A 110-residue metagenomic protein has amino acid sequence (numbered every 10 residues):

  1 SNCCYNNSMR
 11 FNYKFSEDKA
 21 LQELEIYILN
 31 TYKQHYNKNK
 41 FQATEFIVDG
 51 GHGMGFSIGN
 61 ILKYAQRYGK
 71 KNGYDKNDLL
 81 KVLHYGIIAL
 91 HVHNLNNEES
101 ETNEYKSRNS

Functional and structural regions predicted by a protein language model:
N2-S110: Intrinsically disordered, low-complexity regulatory regions that flank transcription factor DNA-binding cores
